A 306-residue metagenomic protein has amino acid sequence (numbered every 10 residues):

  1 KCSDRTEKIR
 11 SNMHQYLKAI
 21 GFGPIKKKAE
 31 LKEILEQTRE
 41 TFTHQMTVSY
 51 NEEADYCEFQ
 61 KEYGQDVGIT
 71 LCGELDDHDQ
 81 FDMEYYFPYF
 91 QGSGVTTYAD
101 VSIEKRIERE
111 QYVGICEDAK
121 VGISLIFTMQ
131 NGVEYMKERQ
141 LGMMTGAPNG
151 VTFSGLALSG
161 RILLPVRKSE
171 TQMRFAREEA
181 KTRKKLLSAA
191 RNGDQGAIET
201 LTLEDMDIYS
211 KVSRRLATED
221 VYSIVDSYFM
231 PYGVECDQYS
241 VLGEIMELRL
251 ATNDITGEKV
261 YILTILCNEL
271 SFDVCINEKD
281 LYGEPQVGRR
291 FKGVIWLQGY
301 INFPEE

Functional and structural regions predicted by a protein language model:
I9-D55: N-terminal alpha-helical "arm" segments
E52-G233: Long, hydrophobic alpha/beta structural blocks
L125-F127, K137-G142, V260, N268-E284: Beta-strand/loop nucleic-acid-binding surfaces
T252-T264: Short aromatic-glycine-enriched beta-strand elements
W296-E306: Short, Lys/Arg- and Gly-enriched loop/turn segments at beta-strand edges
